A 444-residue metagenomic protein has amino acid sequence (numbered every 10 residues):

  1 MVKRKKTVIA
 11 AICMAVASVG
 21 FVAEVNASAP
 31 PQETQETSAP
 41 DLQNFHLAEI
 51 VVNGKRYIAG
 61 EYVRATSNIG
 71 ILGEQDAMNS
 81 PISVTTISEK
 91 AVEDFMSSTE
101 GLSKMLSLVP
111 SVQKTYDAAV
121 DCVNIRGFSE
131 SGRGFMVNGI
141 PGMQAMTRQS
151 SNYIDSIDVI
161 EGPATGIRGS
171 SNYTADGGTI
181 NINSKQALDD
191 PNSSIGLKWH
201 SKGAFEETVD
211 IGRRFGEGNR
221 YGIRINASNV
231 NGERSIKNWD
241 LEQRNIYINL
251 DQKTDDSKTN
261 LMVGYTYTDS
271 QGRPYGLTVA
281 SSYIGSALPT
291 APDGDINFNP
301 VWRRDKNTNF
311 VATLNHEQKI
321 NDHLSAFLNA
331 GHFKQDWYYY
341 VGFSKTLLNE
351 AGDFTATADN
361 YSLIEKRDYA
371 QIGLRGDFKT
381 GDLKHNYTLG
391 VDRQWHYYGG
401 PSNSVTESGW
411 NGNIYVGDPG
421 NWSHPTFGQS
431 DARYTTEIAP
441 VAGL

Functional and structural regions predicted by a protein language model:
M1-Q43: Cleavable N-terminal targeting peptides that direct proteins into the secretory/outer-membrane pathway or into
D41-E49, G54-Q75, S83-T85, N192-H200 (+2 more regions): N-terminal, post-signal-peptide soluble/periplasmic segments of Gram-negative outer-membrane pore/transport systems
F45-D190: Acidic, small-polar-rich N-terminal luminal/periplasmic segments of exported/outer-membrane proteins
I87, V120, G177, A204-T208 (+5 more regions): Transmembrane beta-barrel architecture of outer-membrane proteins
G127, N138-G139, D256, S286 (+1 more regions): Residue-level detection of beta-strand-connecting loop/turn positions
N152-D155, T165-I246, T254-T259, F310: Outer-membrane beta-barrel translocator/receptor signature
S193-W199, E207-R213, Y221-N229, I246-Y265 (+4 more regions): Membrane-embedded beta-strands that build the outer-membrane beta-barrel scaffold
V230-R234, I246-K319, H332-E365, S404 (+1 more regions): Acidic/polar loop-and-plug regions of large Gram-negative outer-membrane beta-barrel proteins
